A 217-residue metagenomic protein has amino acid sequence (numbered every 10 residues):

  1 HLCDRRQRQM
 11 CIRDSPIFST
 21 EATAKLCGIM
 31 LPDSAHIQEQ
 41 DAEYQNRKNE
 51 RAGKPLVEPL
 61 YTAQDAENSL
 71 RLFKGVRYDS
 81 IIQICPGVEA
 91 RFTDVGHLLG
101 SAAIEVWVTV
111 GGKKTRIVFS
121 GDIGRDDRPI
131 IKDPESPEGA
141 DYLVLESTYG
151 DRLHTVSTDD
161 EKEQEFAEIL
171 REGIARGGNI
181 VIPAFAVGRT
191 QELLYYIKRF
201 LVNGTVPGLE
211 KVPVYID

Functional and structural regions predicted by a protein language model:
H1-R8, I12: Single conserved hydrophobic/aromatic residue that forms the stacking wall/gate of nucleotide- or nucleobase-binding
L2, A22, A184-V187: Short, well-ordered beta-to-alpha junction loops that form the rim of enzyme active sites and present histidine/acidic
C3, T20, G121, L145: Active-site flanking residues adjacent to catalytic metal/cofactor-binding acidic residues
R13-A35: Hydrophobic or amphipathic alpha-helical targeting/insertion segments
P16-A24, R47, V144, E210-D217: Short internal beta-strands
G28-L72: Acidic/polar short surface loop at catalytic or gating sites that assists cofactor/ion binding and chemistry
E67-K132: Core dinuclear metal-dependent hydrolase active-site scaffold
A103, G124-I216: Cap/insert and terminal regions of metallo-dependent hydrolase folds
